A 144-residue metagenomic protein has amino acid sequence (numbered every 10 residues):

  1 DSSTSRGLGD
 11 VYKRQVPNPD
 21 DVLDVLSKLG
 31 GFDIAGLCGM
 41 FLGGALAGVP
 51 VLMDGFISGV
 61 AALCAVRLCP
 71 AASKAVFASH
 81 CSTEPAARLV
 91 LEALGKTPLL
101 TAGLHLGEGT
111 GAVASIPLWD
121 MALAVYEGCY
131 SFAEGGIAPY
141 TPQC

Functional and structural regions predicted by a protein language model:
D1-Y12: Single conserved hydrophobic/aromatic residue that forms the stacking wall/gate of nucleotide- or nucleobase-binding
S5-R6, C69-A87: Gly/Ser/Thr-rich active-site loops/lids in small-molecule metabolic enzymes that frequently grip phosphoryl groups
D10-G43: Active-site rim loops that border cofactor/substrate pockets in soluble metabolic enzymes
K28-F32, A78, L106, T110: Alpha-helix capping and helix-loop boundary segments enriched in small/acidic/polar residues
L37-G44, A61-A65, V90, A114-A122: Buried hydrophobic packing segments
G39-A78, T97-H105: Hydrophobic alpha-helical bundle architecture
E84-A133: Internal helix-turn-beta structural module
F132-C144: A short, charged, Gly/Pro-tolerant segment at domain boundaries
